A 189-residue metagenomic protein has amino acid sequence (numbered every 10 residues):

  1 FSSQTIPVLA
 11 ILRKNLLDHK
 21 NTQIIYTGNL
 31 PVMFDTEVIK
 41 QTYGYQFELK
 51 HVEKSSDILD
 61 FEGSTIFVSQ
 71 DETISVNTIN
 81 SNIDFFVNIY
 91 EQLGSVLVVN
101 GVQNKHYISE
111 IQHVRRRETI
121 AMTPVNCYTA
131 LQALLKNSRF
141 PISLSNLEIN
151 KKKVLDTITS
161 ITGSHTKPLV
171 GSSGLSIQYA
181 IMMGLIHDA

Functional and structural regions predicted by a protein language model:
F1-A189: Conserved N-terminal alpha-helix of the aminotransferase class I/II PLP-enzyme fold
